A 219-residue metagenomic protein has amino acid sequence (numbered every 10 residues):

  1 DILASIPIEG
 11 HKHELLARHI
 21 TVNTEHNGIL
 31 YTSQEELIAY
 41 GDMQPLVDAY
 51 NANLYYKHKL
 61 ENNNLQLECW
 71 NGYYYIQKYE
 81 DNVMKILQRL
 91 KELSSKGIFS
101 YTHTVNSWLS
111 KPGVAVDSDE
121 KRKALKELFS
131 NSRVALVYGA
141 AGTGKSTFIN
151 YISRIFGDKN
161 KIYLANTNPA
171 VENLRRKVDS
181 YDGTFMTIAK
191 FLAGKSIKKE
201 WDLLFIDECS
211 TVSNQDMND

Functional and structural regions predicted by a protein language model:
D1-S100: N-terminal accessory nucleic-acid engagement/regulatory domains that precede and modulate ATP-driven motor cores
C69-L204, E208-T211: ASCE P-loop NTPase motor cores of helicases and related translocases
C209-D219: Conserved ATPase-coupling elements of RecA-like P-loop NTPase cores
